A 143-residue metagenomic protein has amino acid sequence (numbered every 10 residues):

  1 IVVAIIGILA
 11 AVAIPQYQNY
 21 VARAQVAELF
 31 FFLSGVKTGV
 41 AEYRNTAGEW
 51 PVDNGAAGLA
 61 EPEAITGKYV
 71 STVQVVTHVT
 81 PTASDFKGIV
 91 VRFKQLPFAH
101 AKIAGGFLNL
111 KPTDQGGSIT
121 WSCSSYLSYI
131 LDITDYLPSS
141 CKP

Functional and structural regions predicted by a protein language model:
I1-F32, V36: N-terminal single-pass transmembrane signal-anchor helix
V3-I6, T38, A47, A57: Short glycine-rich loop/turn motifs that provide flexible caps or phosphate-binding loops at active sites
P15-Q18, E28-F30, A41, G67 (+2 more regions): Intrinsically disordered, low-complexity segments enriched in small/polar residues
L29-W50: N-terminal alpha-helical signal peptides/signal-anchor transmembrane segments
N45-P143: Periplasmic/extracellular, small/polar-rich flexible segments of pilin-like filament-forming proteins
